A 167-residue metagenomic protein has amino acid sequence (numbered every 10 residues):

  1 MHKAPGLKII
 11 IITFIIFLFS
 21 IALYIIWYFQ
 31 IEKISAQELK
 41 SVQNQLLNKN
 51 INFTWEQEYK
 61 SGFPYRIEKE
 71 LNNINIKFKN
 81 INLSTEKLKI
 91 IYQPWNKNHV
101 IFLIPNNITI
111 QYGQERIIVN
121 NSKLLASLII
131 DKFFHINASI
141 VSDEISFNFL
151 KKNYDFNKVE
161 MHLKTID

Functional and structural regions predicted by a protein language model:
M1-I10: N-terminal positive-inside, membrane-proximal cytosolic segments immediately preceding the first
I10-T13, F19-A22, W27-D167: Glycine-rich, small/hydroxylated-residue low-complexity segments
